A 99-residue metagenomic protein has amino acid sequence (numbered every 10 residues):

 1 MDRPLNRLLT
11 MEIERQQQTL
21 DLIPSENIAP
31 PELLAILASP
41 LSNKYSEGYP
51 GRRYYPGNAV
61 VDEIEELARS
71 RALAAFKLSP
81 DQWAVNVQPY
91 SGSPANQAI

Functional and structural regions predicted by a protein language model:
M1-R52: N-terminal "arm"/small-domain region of PLP-dependent enzymes with the aminotransferase-like
P4, I28-E32, A59, E63 (+2 more regions): Conserved active-site and cofactor/substrate-binding residues in soluble primary-metabolism enzymes
L9, L22-I23, A72, V87 (+1 more regions): Generic structural hydrophobic/aromatic packing signal, biased to beta-strands
Q18-L20, W83, S93: Structural beta-strand/beta-sheet cores of well-ordered domains, especially the beta-sheet scaffolds that support
S46-S91: Conserved N-terminal alpha-helix of the aminotransferase class I/II PLP-enzyme fold
S93-I99: Short glycine/serine/threonine-rich phosphate/pyrophosphate-binding segments that cradle anionic phosphate groups
